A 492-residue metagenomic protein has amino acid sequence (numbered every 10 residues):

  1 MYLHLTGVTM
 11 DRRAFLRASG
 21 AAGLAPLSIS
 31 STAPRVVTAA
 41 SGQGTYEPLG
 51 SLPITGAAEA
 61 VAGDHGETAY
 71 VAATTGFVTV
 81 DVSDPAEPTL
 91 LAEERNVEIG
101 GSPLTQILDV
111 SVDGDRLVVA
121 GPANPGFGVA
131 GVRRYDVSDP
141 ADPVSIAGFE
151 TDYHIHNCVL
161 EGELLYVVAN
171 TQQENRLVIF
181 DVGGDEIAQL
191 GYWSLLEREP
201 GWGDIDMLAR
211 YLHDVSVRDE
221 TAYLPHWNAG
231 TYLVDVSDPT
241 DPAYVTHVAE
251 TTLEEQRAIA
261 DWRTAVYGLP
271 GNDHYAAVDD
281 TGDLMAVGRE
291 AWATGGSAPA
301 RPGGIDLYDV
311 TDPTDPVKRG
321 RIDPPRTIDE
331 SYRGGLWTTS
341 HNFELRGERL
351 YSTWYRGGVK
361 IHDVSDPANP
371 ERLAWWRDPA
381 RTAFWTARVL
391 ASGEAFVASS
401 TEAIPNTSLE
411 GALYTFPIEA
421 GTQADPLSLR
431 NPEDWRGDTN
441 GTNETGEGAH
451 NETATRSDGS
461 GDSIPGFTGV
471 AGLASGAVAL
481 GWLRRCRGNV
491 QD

Functional and structural regions predicted by a protein language model:
M1-D492: Hydrophobic alpha-helical segments
